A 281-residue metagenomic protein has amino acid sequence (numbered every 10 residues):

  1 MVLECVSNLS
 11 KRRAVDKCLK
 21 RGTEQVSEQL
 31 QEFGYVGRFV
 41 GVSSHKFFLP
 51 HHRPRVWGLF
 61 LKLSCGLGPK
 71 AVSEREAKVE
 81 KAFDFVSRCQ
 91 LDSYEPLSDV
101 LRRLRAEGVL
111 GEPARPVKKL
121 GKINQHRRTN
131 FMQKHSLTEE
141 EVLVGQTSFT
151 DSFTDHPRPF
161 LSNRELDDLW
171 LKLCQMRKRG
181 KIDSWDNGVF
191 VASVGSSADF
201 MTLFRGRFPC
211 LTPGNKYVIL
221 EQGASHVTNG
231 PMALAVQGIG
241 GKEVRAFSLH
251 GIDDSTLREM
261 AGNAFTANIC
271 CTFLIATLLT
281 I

Functional and structural regions predicted by a protein language model:
M1-L203: Class I S-adenosyl-L-methionine
G22, T228-M232, T266: Alpha-helical interaction elements in eukaryotic regulators
Q29, A235, F273-A276: Alpha-helical recognition domains of nuclear gene-regulatory proteins
G58, V236, G262: Short, conserved catalytic/metal-binding motifs centered on acidic residues
F200-G251: FAD-binding beta-loop-beta segment adjacent to the flavin cofactor pocket
D253-A261: A short glycine/serine-rich beta->alpha loop
M260-L278: Histidine-centered active-site loop/cap adjacent to the catalytic His in serine esterases/O-acetyl transfer systems
